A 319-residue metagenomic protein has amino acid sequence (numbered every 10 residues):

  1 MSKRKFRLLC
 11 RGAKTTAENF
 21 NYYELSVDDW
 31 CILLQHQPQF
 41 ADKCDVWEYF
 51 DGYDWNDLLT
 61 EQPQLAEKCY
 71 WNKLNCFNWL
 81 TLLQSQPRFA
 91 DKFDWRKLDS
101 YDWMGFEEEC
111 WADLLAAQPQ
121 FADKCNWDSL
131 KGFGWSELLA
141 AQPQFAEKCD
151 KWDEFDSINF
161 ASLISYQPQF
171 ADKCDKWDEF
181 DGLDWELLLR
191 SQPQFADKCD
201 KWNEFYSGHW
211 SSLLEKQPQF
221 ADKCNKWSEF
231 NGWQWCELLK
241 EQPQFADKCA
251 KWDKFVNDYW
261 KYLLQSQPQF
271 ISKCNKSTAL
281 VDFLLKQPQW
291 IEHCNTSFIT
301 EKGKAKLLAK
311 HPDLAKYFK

Functional and structural regions predicted by a protein language model:
M1-K319: Ankyrin repeat (ANK) tandem alpha-helical domains that serve as protein-protein interaction scaffolds, prominent
